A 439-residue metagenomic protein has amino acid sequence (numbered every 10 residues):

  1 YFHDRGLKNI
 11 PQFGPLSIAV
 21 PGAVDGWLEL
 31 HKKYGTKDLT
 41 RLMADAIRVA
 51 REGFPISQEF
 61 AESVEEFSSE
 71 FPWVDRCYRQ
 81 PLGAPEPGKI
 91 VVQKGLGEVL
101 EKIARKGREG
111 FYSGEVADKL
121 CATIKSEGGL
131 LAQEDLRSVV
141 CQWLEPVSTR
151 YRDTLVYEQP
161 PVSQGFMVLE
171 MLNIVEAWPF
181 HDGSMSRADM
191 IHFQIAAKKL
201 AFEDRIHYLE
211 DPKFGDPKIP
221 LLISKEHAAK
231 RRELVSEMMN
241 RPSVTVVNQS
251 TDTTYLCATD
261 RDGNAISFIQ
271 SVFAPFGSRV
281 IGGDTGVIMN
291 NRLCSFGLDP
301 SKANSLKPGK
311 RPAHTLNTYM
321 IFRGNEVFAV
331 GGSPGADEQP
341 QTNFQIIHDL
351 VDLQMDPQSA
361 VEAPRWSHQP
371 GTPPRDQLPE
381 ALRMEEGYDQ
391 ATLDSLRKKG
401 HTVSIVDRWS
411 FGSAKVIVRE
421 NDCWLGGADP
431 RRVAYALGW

Functional and structural regions predicted by a protein language model:
Y1-S113, A117-S163, I223, K230-S236 (+1 more regions): Noncatalytic scaffold domains of N-terminal-nucleophile
D25-K33, K106-S113, D118, G332-Q358: Alpha-helical support elements that line or immediately flank enzyme active sites and cofactor-binding pockets
T40-R51, D118-C121, M185-F202, P357-S367: Short, well-structured alpha-helical segments that form the helix of a local strand-helix-strand
L82, A177-V272, T285, R292 (+1 more regions): Internal maturation/activation junctions in enzymes
L130-A132, N264-A329, Q345, L353 (+1 more regions): Active-site rim segments in enzyme catalytic domains, especially the processed small/beta chain of N-terminal
W143, S250-T253, H314-L316: Short, small/polar residue-rich loop motifs at catalytic or cofactor-binding pockets
Y157-G165, T253-C257, I269-V280, G332-P340: Glycine-rich phosphate/pyrophosphate-binding beta-alpha loops
F214, D262, K310, N343-F344 (+1 more regions): Extended C-terminal subregions enriched in glycine
